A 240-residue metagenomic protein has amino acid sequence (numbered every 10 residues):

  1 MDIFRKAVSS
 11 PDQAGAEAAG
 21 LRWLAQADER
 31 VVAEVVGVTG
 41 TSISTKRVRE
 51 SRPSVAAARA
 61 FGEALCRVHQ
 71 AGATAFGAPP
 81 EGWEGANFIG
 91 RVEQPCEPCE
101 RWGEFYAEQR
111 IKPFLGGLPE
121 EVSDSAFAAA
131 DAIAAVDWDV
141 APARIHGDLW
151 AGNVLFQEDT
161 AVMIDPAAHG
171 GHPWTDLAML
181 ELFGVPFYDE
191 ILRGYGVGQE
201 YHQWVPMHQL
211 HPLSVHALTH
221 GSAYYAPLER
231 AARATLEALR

Functional and structural regions predicted by a protein language model:
M1-E104: ATP-binding pocket architecture of kinase catalytic cores
S10, H216-R240: ATP/Mg2+ or Mg2+-diphosphate-binding catalytic cores that bind nucleotide phosphates or diphosphates via glycine-rich
S10, V38-S42, E50-S51, I111 (+3 more regions): Short, solvent-exposed loop/turn segments at secondary-structure junctions
A19-W23, A60-R67, A128, E190 (+2 more regions): Alpha-helical elements of Rossmann-like donor-binding domains used by nucleotide-donor carbohydrate transfer enzymes
E29, G40, E158-T160, L210: Short strand-connecting beta-turns/loops that link adjacent beta-strands
A73-R144: An alpha-helical support segment within catalytic cores of ATP-dependent transferases
P95-A107, V140-R144, A151, L155-P206 (+1 more regions): Active-site Asp-x-Gly
V205-H216: Short helix/strand-capping connector loops at secondary-structure junctions
